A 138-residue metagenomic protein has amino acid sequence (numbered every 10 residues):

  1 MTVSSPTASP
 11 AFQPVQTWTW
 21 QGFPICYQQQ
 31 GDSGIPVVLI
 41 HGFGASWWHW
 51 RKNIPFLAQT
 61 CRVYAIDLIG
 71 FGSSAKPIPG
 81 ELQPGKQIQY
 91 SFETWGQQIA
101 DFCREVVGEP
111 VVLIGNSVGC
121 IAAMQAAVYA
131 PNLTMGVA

Functional and structural regions predicted by a protein language model:
M1-T17: An N-terminal hydrophobic leader/cap segment in hydrolases
V3-S5, W50, I88: Compositionally biased, low-complexity segments enriched in small residues
Q13, H49-K52, F56, T94-F102 (+2 more regions): Alpha-helical elements of Rossmann-like donor-binding domains used by nucleotide-donor carbohydrate transfer enzymes
P14-Q28, L68-I114: Active-site loop/oxyanion-hole signature of alpha/beta-hydrolase fold enzymes
F23-G80: Conserved HGGG/HGGXW glycine-rich cap/lid loop of the alpha/beta-hydrolase fold
I40, G85, A123: Short, flexible active-site loop motifs that bind/organize anionic cofactors or intermediates
T60-R62, C103-A138: Conserved hydrolase catalytic core segment
